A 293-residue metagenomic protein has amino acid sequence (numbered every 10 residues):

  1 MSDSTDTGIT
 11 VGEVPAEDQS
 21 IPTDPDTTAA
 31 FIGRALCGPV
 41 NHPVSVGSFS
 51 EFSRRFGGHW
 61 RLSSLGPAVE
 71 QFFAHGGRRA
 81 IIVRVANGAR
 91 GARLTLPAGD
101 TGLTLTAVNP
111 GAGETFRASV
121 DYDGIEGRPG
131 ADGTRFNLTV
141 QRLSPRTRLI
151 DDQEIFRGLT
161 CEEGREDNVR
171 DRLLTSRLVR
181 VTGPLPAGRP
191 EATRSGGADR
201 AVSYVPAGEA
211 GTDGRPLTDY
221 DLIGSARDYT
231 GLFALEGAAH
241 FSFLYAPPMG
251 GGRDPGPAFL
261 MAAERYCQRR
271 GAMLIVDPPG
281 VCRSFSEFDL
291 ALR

Functional and structural regions predicted by a protein language model:
M1-R293: Surface-exposed assembly/interface segments
